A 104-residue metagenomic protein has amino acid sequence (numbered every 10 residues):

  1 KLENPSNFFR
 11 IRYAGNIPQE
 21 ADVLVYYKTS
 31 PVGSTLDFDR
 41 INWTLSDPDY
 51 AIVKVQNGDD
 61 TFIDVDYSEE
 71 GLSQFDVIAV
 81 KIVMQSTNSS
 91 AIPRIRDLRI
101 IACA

Functional and structural regions predicted by a protein language model:
K1-A104: Beta-strand-rich ligand- or partner-binding modules with a strong bias toward extracellular/periplasmic carbohydrate
